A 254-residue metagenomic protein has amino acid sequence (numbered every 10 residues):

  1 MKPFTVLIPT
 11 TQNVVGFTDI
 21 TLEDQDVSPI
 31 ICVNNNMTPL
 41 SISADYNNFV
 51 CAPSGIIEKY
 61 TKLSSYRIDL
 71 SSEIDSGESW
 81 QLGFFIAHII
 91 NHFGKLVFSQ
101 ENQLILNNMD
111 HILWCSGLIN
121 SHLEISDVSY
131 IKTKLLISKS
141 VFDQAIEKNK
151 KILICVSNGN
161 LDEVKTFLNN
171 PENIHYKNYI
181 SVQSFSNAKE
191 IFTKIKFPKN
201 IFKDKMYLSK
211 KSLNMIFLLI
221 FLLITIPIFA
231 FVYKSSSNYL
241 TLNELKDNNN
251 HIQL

Functional and structural regions predicted by a protein language model:
M1-H251: Peripheral, non-AAA+ core regions of ATP-driven protein-machinery
